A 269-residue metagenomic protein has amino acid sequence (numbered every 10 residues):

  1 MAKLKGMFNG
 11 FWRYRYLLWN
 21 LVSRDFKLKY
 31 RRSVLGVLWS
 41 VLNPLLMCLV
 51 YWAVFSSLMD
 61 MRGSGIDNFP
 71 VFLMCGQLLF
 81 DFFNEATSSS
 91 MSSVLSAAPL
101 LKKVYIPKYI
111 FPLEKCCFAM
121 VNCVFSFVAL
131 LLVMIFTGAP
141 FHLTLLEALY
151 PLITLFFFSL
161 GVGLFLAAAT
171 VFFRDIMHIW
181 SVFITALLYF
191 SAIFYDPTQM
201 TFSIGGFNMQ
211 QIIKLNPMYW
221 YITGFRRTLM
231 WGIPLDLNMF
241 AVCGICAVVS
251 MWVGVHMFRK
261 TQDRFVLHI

Functional and structural regions predicted by a protein language model:
M1-I269: Hydrophobic transmembrane alpha-helices and immediately adjacent juxtamembrane helices of multi-pass inner-membrane
